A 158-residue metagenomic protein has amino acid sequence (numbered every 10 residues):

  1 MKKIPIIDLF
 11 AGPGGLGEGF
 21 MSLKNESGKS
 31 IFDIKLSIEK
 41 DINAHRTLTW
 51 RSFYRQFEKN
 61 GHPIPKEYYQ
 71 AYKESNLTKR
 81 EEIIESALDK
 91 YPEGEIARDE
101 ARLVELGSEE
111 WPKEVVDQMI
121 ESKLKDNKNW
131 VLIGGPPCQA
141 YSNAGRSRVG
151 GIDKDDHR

Functional and structural regions predicted by a protein language model:
M1-R158: Conserved active-site and SAM-binding loop architecture of S-adenosyl-L-methionine-dependent nucleic-acid
